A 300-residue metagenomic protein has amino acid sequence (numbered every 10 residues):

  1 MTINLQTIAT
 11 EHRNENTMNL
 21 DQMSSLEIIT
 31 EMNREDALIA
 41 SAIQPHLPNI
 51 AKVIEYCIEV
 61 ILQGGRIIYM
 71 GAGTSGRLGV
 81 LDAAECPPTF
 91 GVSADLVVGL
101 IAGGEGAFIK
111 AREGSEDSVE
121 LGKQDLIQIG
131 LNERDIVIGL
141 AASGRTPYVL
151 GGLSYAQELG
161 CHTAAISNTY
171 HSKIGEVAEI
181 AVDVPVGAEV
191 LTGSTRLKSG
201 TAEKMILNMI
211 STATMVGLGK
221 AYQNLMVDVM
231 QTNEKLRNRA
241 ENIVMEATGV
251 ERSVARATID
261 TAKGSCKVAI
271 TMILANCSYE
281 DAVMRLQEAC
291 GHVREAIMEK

Functional and structural regions predicted by a protein language model:
M1-A42, H46: Cofactor-/ligand-binding subdomain signature composed of acidic, glycine-rich, tryptophan-containing flexible loops
E31-I39, G99-K110, K263: Gly-rich Lys/Arg/Thr-decorated short loops/hinges at beta-loop-alpha junctions or inter-strand turns that position
S41, P48, A111, T232-N233: Active-site pocket-shaping loop/turn-to-helix segments
P45-V60: A short, well-structured juxtamembrane/interface segment
H46, N132, R145, V250-E251 (+1 more regions): Helix N-cap / loop-to-helix initiation motif
I68-I206, T212-L218: Glycine-rich phosphate-binding loops that contact phosphosugars or nucleotide phosphates
T214-K300: Short, amphipathic alpha-helical interaction segments embedded in low-complexity terminal/linker regions of eukaryotic
